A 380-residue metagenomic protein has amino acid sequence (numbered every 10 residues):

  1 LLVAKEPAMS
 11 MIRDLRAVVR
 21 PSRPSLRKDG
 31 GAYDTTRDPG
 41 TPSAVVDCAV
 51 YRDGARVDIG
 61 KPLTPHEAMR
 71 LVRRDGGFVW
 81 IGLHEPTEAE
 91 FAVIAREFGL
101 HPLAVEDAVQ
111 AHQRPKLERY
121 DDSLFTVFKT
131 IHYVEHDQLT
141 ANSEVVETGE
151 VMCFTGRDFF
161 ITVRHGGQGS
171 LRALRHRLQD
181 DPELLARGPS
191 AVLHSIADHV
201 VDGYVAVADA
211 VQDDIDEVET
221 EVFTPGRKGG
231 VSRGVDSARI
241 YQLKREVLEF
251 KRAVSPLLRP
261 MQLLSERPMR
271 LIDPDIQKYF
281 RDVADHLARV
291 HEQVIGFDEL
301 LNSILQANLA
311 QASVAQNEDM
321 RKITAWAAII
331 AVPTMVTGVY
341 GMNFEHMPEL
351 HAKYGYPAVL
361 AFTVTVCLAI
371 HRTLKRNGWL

Functional and structural regions predicted by a protein language model:
L2-G296, E349, W379-L380: Peripheral, non-transmembrane regulatory/ligand-interaction domains of membrane transport proteins
V3-V19, D285-L380: Hydrophobic alpha-helical transmembrane segments and their immediately adjacent juxtamembrane loops
